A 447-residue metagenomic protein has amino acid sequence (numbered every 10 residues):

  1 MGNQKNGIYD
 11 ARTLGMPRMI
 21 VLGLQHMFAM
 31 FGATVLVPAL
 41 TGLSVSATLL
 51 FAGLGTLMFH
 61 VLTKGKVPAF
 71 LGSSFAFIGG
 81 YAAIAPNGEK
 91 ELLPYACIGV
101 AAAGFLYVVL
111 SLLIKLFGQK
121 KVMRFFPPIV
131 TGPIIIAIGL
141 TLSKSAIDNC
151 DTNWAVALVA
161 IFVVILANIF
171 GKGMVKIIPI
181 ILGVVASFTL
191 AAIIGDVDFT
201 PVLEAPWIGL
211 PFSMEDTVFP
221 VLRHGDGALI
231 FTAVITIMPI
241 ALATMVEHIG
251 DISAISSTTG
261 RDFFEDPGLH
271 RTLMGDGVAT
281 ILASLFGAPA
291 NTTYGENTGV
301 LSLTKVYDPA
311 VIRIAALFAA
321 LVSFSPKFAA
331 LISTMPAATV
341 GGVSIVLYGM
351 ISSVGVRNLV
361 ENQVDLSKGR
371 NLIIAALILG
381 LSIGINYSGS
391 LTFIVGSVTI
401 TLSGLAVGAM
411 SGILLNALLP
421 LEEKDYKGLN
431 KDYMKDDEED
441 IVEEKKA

Functional and structural regions predicted by a protein language model:
M1-V21, F199-P220, S257-D262, L418-A447: Intrinsically disordered, low-complexity non-transmembrane regions of multi-pass membrane transporters
G2, F31-T34, F162-A167, I178 (+6 more regions): Juxtamembrane interface elements at the cytosolic ends of transmembrane helices in multi-pass membrane proteins
N6-P17, A39-H60, K66, T236-P309 (+2 more regions): Membrane-embedded helical hairpins/re-entrant loop segments and their flanking transmembrane helices within multi-pass
P17-M30, V156-A160, I178-P179, P211-D251 (+1 more regions): Hydrophobic, membrane-embedded alpha-helices of multi-pass small-molecule transporters
L22-G55, H60, V67-L92: Transmembrane helix-boundary motif of multi-pass solute transporters/channels
L43-T48, G65-F77, V122-T131, K176-I181 (+3 more regions): Short, non-helical or kinked segments that cap or interrupt transmembrane helices
Y81-G88, N168, N297-I312, F318-S323: Interfacial segments of multi-pass membrane proteins
E91-P201, A316-L429: Membrane-embedded alpha-helical modules
